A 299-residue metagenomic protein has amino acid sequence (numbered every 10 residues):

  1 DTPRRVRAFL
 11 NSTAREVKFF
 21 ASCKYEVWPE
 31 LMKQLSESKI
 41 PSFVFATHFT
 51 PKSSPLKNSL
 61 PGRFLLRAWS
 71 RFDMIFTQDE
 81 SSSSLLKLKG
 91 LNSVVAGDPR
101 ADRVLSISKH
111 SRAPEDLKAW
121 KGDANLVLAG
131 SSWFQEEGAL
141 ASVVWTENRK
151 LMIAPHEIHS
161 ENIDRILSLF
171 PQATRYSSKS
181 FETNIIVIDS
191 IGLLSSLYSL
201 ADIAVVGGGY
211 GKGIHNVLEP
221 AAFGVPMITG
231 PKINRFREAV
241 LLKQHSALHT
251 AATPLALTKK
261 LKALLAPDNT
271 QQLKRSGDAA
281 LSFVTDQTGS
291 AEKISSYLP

Functional and structural regions predicted by a protein language model:
D1-S111, L128, S132-E136, V143 (+1 more regions): Active-site and donor-binding regions of nucleotide-sugar-utilizing enzymes
F9-T13, A68, W120, L197 (+1 more regions): Structural alpha-helical scaffold elements that stabilize or flank donor/cofactor-binding regions in carbohydrate
R15-F19, T183-K212: Acidic donor-binding loop of glycosyltransferase active sites
L31, E136, L193, G213-V217 (+1 more regions): Conserved sugar-transfer catalytic core signal across GT-A, GT-B, and GT-C glycosyltransferases
L60-G62, L88, I163-Q172, A239-L241: Short, aromatic/basic amphipathic alpha-helical patches
F72, L88, S199-P267, L273-K274 (+1 more regions): Catalytic binding pocket for nucleotide-activated donors in carbohydrate/polymer assembly enzymes
L105-S177: Conserved catalytic-core segment of nucleotide-activated headgroup transferases in glycan assembly
D286-P299: C-terminal alpha-helical cap of glycosyltransferases
